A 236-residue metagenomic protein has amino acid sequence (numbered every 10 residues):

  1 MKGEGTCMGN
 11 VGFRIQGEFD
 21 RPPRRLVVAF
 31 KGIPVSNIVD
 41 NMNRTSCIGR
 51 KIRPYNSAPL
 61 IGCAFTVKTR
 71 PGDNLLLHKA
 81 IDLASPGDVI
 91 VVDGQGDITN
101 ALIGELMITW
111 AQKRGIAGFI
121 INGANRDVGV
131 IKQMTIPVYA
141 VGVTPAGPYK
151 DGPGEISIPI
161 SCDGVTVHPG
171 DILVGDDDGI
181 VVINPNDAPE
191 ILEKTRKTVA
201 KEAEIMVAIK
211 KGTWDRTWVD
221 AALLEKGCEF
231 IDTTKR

Functional and structural regions predicted by a protein language model:
K2-P169, I183-R236: Feature captures the catalytic cores and cofactor-binding loops of soluble hydro-lyases/lyases that act on carboxylate
L173: C-terminal binding/interaction regions
D176: Beta-strand-loop-alpha-helix segment that lines the small-molecule cofactor/substrate pocket of alpha/beta enzymes
